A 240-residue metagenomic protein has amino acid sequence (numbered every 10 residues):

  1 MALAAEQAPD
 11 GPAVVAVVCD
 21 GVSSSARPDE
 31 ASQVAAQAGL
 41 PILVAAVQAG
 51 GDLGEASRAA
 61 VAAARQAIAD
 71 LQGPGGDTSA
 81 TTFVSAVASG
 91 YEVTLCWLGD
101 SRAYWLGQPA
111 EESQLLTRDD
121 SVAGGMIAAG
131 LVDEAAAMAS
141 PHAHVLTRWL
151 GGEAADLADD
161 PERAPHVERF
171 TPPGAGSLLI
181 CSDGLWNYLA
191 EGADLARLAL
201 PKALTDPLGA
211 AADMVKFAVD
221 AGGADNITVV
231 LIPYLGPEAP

Functional and structural regions predicted by a protein language model:
M1-P240: PP2C/PPM-type serine/threonine phosphatase catalytic domain
